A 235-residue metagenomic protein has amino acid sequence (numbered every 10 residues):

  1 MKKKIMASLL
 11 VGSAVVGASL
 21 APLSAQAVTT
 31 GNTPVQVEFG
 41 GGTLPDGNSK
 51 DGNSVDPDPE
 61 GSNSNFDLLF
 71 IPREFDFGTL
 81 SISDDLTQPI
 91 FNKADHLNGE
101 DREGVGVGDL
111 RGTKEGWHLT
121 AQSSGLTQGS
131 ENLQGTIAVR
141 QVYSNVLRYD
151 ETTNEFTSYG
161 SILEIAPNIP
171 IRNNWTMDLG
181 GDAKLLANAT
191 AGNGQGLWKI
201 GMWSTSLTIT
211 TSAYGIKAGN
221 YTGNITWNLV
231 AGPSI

Functional and structural regions predicted by a protein language model:
M1-A27: Sec-dependent N-terminal signal peptides of Gram-positive bacterial secreted proteins and lipoproteins
S8, A18-A21, F66, G78 (+5 more regions): Intrinsic-disorder/low-complexity peptide segments enriched for small residues
A25-I162, I200-I235: N-terminal small/polar-rich segments of proteins
T153-T190: Exoplasmic/lumenal beta-rich domain surfaces
W175-Y214: Amphipathic, heptad-repeat alpha-helical segments used for oligomerization and assembly
